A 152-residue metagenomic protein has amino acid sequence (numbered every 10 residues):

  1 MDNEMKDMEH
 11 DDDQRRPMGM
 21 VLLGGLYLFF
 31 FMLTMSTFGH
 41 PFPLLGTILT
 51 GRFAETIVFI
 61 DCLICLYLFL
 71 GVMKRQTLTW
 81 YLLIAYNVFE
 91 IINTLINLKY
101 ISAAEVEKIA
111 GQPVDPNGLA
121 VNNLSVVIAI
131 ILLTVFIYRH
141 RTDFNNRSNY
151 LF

Functional and structural regions predicted by a protein language model:
D2-F152: Topology signature of small-to-medium multi-pass alpha-helical membrane proteins
